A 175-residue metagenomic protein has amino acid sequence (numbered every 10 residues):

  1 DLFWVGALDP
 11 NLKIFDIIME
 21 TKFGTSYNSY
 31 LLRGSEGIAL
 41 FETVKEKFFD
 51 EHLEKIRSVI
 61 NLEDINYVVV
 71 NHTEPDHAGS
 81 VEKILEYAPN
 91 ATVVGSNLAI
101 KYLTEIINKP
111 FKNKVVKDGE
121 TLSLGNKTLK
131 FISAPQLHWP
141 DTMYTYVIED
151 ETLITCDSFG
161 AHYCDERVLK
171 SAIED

Functional and structural regions predicted by a protein language model:
D1-W4, T128-L129: Short, hydrophobic/aromatic-rich segments at coil-to-beta transitions
F3-I60, Y144-T155: Conserved beta-strand hairpin/beta-sheet module of binuclear metal-dependent hydrolase folds, prominently
L12, F48, T73-A78, I100-L103 (+2 more regions): Active-site environment of divalent metal-dependent phosphoester hydrolases
I38, T128-K130, P135-D175: Metallo-beta-lactamase
A39-E42, Y67-V70, K130-F131: Short catalytic-loop micro-motif centered on adjacent basic/acidic residues
T43, H72, G95-A99, P135 (+1 more regions): Glycine-rich, histidine-containing beta strand-loop boundary motifs that form or position
K47-V94: Active-site metal-binding motif and surrounding structural segment of the metallo-beta-lactamase
V94-T142: Metallo-beta-lactamase
